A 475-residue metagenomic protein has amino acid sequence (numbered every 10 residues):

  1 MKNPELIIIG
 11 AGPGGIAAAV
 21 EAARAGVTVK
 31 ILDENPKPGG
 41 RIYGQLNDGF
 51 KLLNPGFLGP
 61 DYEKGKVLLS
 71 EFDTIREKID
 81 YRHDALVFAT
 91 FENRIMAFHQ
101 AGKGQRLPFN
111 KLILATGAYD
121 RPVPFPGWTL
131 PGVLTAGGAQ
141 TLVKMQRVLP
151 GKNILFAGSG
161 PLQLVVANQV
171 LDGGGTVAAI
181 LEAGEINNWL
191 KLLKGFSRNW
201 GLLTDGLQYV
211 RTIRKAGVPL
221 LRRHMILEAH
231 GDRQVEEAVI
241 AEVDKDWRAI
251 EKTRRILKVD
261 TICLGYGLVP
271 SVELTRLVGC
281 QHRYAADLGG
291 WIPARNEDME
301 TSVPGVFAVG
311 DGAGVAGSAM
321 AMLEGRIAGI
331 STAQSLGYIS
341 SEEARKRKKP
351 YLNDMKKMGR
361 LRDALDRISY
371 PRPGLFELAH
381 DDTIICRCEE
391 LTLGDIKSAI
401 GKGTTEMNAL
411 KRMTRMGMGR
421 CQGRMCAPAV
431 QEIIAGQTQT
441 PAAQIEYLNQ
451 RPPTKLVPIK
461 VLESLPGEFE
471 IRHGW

Functional and structural regions predicted by a protein language model:
M1-R420, R424-W475: Residues forming the flavin
